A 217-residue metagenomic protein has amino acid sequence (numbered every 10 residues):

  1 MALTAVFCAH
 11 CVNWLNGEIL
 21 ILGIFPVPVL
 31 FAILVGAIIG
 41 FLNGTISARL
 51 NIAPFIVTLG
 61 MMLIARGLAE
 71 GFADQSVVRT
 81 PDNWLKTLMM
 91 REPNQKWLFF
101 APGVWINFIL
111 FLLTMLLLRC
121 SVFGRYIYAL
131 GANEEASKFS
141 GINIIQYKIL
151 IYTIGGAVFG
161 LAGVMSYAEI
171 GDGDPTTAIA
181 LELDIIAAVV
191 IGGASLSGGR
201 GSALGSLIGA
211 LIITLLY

Functional and structural regions predicted by a protein language model:
M1-L42: Membrane-embedded helix boundary and interhelical linker motif in transport proteins
A2-L3, P26-L34, I56-V57, V104-I109 (+3 more regions): Hydrophobic alpha-helical transmembrane segments
A5-A9, I33-G36, M62-A69, I106-L117 (+3 more regions): Hydrophobic core segments of alpha-helical transmembrane domains in multi-pass membrane transport and ion-translocation
I21, V35-T80, L117-V122, I186-S202: Short loop segments and helix-boundary regions at transmembrane helix junctions of multi-pass inner-membrane proteins
R49, L112-T153: Membrane-helix/interface signature in polytopic inner-membrane proteins
P54-S121, Y147-L150, E169-A178: Transmembrane helix-bundle core of multi-pass membrane transporters and related energy-transducing complexes
I56, N143-S166, I179, L183: Transmembrane alpha-helices
F159, E169-Y217: Transmembrane alpha-helical segments in multi-pass inner-membrane proteins
